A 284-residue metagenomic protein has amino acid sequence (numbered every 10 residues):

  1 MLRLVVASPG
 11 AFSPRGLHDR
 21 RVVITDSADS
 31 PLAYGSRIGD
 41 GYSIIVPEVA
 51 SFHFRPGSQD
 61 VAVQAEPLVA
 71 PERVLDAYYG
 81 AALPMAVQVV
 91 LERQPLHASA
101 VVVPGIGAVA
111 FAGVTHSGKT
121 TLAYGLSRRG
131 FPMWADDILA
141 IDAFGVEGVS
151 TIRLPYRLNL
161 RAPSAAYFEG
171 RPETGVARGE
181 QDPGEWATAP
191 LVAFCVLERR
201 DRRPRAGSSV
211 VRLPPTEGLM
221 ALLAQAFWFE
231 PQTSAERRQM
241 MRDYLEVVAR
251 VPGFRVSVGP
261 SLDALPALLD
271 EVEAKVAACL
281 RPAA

Functional and structural regions predicted by a protein language model:
M1-A70, L75, D270-A284: Long, basic/Gly/Ser/Thr-rich N-terminal segments that mediate initial subcellular attachment or targeting
I38-G39, P95-H97: A short, compositionally biased
L75-P95: N-terminal pre-Walker A segment at the start of P-loop NTPase domains
S99, V103-V114, R128-A284: Glycine-rich, often acidic-flanked micro-motifs that create phosphate/phosphodiester-binding or positioning elements
K119: Conserved lysine of the Walker
L122-A123: Post-Walker A alpha-helix
